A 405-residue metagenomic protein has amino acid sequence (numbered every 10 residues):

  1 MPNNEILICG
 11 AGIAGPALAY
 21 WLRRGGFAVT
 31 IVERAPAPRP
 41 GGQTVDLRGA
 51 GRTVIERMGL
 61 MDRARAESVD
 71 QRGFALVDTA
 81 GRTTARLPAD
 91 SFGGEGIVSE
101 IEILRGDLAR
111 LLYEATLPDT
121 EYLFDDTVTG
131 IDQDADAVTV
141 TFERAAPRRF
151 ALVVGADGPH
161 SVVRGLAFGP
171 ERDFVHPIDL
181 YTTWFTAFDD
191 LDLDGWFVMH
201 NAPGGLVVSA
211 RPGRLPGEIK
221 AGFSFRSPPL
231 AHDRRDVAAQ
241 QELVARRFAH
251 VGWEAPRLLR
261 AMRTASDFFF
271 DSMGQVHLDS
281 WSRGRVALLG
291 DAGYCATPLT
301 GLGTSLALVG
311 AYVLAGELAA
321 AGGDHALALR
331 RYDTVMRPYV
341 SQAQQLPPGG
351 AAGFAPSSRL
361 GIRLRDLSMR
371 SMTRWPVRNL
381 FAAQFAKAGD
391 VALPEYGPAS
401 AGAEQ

Functional and structural regions predicted by a protein language model:
M1-N4, R24, A66, G81 (+3 more regions): C-terminal helical "tail/cap" subdomain of flavin- and related membrane-associated enzymes
P2-I6, R23-G25, R48-W184, P228-A245 (+1 more regions): Conserved N-terminal helical subregion
E5, A28, E218: Residues at the starts of beta-strands that form the adenosine-phosphate
L7-R24, T30-P36, V154-G155, T183 (+2 more regions): Conserved mid-domain beta->alpha element of the FAD-binding
D62, D189-G195, L230-A231, E254 (+1 more regions): Short helix-loop capping/hinge motifs at secondary-structure junctions, enriched in acidic/polar residues
A66-E67, E121, H250-S266, H325-R330: Acidic/histidine metal-binding catalytic segments
V175-L180, D194-F197, D236, W253-F270: A short coil-to-beta-strand element that immediately follows conserved catalytic motifs
F185, W196-L230, F248: Active-site substrate-recognition segment that forms the wall of the catalytic cavity or substrate channel
